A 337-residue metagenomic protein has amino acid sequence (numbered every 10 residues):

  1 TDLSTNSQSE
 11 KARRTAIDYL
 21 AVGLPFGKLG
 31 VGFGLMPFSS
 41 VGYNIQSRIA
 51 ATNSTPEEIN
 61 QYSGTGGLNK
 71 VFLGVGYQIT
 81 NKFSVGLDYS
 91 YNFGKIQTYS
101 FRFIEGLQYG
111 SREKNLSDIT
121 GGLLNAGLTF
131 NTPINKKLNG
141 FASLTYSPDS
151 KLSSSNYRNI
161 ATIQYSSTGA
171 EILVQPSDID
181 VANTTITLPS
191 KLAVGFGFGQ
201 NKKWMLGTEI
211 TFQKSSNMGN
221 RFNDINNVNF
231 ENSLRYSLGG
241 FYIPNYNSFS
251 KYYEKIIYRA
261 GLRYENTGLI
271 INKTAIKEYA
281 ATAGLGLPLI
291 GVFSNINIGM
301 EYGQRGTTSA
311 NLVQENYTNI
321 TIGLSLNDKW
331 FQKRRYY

Functional and structural regions predicted by a protein language model:
T1-Y337: Subset of outer-membrane beta-barrel
